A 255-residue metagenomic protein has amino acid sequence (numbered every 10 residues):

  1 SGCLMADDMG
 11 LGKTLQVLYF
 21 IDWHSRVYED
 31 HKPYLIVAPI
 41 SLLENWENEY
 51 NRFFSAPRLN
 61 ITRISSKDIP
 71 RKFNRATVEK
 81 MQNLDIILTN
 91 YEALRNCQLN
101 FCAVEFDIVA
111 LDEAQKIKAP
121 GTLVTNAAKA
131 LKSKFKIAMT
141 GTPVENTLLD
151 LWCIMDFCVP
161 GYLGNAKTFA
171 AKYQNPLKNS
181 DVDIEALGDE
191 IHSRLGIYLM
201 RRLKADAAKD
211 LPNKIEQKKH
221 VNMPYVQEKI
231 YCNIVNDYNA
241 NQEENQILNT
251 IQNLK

Functional and structural regions predicted by a protein language model:
S1, T14-E29, A127, K132 (+1 more regions): Walker A/P-loop NTP-binding motif
S1-L4, S65: N-terminal flanking helix/linker immediately upstream of nucleotide/cofactor-binding cores
L4, D8, G12-L18, I40-S41: Phosphate-binding Walker
D22-T122, A170-S180: SF2 helicase/translocase NTPase motor core, specifically the RecA-like lobe 1 inter-motif segment between Walker
H31-K32, P57-N60, F106, K132-F135 (+2 more regions): Short glycine-/polar-rich loops that comprise or flank the Walker A/P-loop and associated switch/sensor motifs
S41-E44, D68-I69, A93-L94, T142-L148 (+2 more regions): Conserved nucleotide-binding/hydrolysis micro-motifs of P-loop NTPases
I108, K116, T125-A205: Conserved P-loop NTPase motor "coupling/switch" region that bridges the ATPase
P176-K178, K204-K255: Inter-lobe connector of SF1/SF2 helicase motors
